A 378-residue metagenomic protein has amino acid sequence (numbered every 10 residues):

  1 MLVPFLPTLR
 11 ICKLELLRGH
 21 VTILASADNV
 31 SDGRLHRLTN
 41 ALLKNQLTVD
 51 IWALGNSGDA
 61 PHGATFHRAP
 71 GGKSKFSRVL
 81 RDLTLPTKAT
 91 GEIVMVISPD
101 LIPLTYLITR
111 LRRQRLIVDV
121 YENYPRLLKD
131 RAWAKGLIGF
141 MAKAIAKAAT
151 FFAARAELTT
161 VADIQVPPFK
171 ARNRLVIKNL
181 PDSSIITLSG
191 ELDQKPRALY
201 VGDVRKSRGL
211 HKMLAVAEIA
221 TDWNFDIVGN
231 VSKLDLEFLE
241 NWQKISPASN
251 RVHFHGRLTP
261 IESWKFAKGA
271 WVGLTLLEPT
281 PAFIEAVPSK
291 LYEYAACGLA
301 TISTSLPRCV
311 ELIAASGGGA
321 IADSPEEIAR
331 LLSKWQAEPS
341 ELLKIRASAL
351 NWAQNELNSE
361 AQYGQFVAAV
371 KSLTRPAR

Functional and structural regions predicted by a protein language model:
V21-L24, G190-A220, F225-G229: Conserved donor-binding/catalytic core segment of Leloir-type glycosyltransferases
L54-S57, N224-E240, G256-R257: Glycosyltransferase donor-sugar binding loop
L80-K88, P103, L107-L111, V118 (+2 more regions): Membrane-proximal helix-turn-helix segments that form the acceptor-binding/catalytic region of lipid-linked
G139, K143-S189: Donor nucleotide-sugar binding/catalytic pocket of nucleotide-sugar-dependent glycosyltransferases
F238-K265: Nucleotide-activated donor-binding/catalytic signature segment of Leloir-type glycosyltransferases, i.e., the conserved
A267-I284, L299: Acidic donor-binding loop of glycosyltransferase active sites
A315-E326, K334-S340: Conserved acidic donor-binding segment of nucleotide-sugar-dependent glycosyltransferases
A337-K371: A charged, aromatic-enriched C-terminal amphipathic alpha-helix characteristic of glycosyltransferases across folds
